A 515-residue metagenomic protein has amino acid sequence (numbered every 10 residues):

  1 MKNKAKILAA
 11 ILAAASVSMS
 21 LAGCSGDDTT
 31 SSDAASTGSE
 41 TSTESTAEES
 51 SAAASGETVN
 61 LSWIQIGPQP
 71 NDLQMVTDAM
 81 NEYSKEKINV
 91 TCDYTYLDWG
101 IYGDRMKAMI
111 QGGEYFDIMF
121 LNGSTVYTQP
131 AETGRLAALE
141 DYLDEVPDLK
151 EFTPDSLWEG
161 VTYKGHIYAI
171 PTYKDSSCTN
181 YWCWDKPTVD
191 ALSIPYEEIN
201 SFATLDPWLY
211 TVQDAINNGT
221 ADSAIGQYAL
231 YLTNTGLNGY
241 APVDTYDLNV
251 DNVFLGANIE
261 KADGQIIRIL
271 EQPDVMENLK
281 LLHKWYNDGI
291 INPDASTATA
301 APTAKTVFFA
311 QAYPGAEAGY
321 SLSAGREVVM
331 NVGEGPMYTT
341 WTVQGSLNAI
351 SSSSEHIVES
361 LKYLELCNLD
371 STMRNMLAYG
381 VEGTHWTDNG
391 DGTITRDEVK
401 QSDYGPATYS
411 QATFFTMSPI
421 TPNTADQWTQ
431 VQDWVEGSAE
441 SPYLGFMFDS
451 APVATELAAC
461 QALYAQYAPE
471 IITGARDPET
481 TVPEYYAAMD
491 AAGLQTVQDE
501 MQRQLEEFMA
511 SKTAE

Functional and structural regions predicted by a protein language model:
M1-A9: Bacterial N-terminal signal peptides that target proteins for export
I11-A13, S20-E515: Extracytoplasmic/secretory soluble proteins
